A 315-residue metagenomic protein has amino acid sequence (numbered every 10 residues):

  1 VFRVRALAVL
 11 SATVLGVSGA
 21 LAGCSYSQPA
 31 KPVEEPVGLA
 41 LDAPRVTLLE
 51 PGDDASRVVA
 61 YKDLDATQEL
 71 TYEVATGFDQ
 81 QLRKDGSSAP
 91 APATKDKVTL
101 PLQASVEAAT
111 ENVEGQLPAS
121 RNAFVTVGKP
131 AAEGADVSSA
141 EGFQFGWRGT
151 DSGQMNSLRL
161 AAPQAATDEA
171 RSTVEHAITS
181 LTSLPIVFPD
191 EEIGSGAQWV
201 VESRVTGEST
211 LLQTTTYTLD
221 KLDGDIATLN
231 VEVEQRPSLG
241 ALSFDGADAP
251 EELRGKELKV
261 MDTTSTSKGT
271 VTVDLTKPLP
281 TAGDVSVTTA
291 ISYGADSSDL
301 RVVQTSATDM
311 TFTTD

Functional and structural regions predicted by a protein language model:
V1-S11: Bacterial N-terminal signal peptides that target proteins for export
F2-R3, G134-T173: Hydrophobic alpha-helical segments and helix pairs
V14-S18: Alpha-helical transmembrane segments
A20-G23: C-terminal motif of bacterial Sec signal peptides marking the signal peptidase cleavage site
S25-V125, K129-A135, V201-D315: Acidic, serine/threonine-rich low-complexity disordered tracts
G149, E192, V273-D274: Hydrophobic alpha-helical segments, especially N-terminal targeting/anchoring helices
T167-L222: Extracytoplasmic beta-rich ectodomain segments of secreted or membrane-anchored proteins
